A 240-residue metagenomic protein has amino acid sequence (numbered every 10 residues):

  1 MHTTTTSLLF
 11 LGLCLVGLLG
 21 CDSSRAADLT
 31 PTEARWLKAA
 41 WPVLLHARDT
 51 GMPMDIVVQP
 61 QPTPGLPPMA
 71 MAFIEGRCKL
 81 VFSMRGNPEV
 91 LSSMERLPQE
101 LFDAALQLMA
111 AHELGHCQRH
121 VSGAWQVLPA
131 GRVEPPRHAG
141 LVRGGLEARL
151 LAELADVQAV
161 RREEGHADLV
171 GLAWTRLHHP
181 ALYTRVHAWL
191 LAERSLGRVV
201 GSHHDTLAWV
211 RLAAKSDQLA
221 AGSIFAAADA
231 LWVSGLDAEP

Functional and structural regions predicted by a protein language model:
M1-F10: Bacterial N-terminal signal peptides that target proteins for export
F10-L18: Bacterial N-terminal signal peptides
S24-A26: Boundary at the C-terminal end of the N-terminal hydrophobic targeting segment
T32-D55: Zn2+-dependent metallopeptidase catalytic core
M52-P60, V121, W125, H179-L190: Surface-exposed patches in mature extracellular/periplasmic domains of secreted proteins
M69-A104, L114, H120: Active-site scaffold of zinc-dependent metalloenzymes
H120-A159: Post-HEXXH active-site segment of zinc metalloproteases
L151-E164, L169-P240: Long, well-structured alpha-helical subdomains associated with metal-dependent extracellular/ecto-lumenal hydrolases
